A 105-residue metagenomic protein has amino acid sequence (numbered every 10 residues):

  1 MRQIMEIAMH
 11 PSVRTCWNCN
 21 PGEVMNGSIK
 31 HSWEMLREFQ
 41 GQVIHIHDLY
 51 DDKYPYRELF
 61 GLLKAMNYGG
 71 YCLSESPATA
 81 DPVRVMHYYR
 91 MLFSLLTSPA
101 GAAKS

Functional and structural regions predicted by a protein language model:
M1-S105: Histidine-acidic metal/acid-base catalytic patches
